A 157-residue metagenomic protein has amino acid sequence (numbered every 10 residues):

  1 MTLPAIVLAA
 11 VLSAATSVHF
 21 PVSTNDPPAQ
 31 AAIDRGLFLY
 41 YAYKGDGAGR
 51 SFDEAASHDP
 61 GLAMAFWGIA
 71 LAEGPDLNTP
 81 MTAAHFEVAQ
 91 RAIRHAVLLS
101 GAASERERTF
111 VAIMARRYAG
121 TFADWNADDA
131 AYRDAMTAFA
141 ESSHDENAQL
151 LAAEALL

Functional and structural regions predicted by a protein language model:
M1-V7: Bacterial N-terminal signal peptides that target proteins for export
L8-L12: Hydrophobic helical h-region of N-terminal Sec-dependent signal peptides in bacterial secretory/periplasmic proteins
S13-H144, L151-L157: Short coil/linker segments at helix-helix boundaries
